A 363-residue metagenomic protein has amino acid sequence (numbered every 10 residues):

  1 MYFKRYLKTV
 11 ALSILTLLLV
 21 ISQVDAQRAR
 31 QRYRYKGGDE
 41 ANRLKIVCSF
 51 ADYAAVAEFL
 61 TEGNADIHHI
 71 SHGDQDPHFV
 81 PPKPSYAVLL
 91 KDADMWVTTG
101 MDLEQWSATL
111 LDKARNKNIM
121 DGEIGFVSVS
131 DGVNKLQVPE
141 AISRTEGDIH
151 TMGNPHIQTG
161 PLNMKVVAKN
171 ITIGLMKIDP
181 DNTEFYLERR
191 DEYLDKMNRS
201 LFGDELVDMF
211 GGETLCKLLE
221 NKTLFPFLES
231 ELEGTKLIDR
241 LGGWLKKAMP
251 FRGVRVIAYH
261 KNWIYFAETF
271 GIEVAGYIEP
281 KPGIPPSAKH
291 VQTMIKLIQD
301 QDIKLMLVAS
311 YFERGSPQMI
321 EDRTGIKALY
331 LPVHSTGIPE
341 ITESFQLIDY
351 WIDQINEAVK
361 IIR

Functional and structural regions predicted by a protein language model:
M1-Y2, Q346: Coil-to-alpha-helix initiation sites in intrinsically disordered, low-complexity, charged segments
Y2-A11: Bacterial N-terminal signal peptides that target proteins for export
V10-V20: Bacterial N-terminal signal peptides
D25-R363: Extracytoplasmic metal-acquisition and chelation regions
